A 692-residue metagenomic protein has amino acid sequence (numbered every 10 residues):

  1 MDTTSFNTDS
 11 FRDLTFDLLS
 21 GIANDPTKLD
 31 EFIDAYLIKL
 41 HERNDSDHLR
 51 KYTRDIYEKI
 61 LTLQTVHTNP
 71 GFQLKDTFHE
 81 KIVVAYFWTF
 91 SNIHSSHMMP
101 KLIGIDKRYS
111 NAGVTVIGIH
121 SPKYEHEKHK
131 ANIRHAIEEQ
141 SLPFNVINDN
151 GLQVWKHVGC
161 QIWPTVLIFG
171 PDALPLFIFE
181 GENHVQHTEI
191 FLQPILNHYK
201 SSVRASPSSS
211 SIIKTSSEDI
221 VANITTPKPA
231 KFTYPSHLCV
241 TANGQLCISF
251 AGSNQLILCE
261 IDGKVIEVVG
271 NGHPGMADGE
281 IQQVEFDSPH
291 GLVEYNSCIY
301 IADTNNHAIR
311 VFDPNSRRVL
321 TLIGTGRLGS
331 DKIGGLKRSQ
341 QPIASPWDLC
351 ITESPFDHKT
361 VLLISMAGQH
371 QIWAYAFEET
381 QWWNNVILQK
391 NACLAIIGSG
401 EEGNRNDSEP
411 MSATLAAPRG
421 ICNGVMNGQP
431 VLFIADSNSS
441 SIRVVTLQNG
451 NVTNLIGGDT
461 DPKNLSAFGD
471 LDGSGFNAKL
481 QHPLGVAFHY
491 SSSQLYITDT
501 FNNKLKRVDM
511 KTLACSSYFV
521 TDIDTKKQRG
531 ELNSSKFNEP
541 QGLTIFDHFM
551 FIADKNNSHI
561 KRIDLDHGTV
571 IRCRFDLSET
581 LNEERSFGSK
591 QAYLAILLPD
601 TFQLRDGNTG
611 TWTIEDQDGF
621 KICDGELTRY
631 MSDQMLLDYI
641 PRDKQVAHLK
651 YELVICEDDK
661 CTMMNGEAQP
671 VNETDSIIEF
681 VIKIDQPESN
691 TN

Functional and structural regions predicted by a protein language model:
D9-D76: N-terminal "domain-start" segment that seeds a small globular fold
Q73-S96: Short active-site neighborhood of thiol/selenol oxidoreductases, capturing the structured segment around
H97-E139, N150-W155: Structural microenvironment flanking redox-active thiols in thiol-disulfide oxidoreductases
E138-L142, N148-F191: Thiol/disulfide oxidoreductase modules built on the thioredoxin-like
A205-S236, G263-S288, R318-W347, W382-R419 (+3 more regions): Gly/Pro-rich loop segments of beta-rich domains
V240-N243, E294-S297, I351-K359, N423-Q429 (+2 more regions): Residue-level detector of Asp-centered blade-edge/turn motifs that repeat once per structural unit in beta-propeller
I248-G252, I301-N305, L362-G368, L432-N438 (+3 more regions): Conserved beta-strand positions in repeat-built beta-propeller and related beta-rich domains
E539, D566-N692: Extracellular/lumen-exposed scaffold segments
